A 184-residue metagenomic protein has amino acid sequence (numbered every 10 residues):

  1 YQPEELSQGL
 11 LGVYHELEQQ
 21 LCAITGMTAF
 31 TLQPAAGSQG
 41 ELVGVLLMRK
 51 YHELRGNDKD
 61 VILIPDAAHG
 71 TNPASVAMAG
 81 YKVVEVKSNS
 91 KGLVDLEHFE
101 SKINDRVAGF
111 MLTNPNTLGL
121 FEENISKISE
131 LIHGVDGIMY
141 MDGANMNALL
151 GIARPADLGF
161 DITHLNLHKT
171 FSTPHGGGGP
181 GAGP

Functional and structural regions predicted by a protein language model:
Y1-A35, G40: Conserved N-terminal alpha-helix of the aminotransferase class I/II PLP-enzyme fold
G9, Q39-P184: Conserved PLP-enzyme active-site core in the AAT-like
